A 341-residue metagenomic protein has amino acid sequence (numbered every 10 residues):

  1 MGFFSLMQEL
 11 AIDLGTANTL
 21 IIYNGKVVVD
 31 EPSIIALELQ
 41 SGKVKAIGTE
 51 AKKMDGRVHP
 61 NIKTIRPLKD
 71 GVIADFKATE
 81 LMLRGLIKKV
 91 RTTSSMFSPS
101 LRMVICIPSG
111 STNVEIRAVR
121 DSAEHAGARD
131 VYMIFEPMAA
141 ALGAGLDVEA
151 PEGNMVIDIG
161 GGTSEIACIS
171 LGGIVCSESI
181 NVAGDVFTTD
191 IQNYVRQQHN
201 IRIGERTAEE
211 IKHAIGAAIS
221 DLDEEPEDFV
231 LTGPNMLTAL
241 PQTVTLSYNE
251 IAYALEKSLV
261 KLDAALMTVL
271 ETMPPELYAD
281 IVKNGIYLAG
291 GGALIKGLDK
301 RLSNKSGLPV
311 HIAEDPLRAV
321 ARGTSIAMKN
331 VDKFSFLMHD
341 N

Functional and structural regions predicted by a protein language model:
M1-I159, A167-I286, A293-N341: Nucleotide/phosphate-binding catalytic cleft detector across ATP-hydrolyzing and phosphate-transferring enzymes
